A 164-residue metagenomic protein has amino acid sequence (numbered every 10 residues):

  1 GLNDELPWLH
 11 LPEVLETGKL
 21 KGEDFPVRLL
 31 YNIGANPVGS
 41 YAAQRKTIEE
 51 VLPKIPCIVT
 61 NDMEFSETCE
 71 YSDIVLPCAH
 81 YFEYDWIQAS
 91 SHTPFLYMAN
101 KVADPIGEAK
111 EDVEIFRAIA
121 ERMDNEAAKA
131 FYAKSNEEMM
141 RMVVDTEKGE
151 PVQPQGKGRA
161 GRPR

Functional and structural regions predicted by a protein language model:
G1-E70, H80-I87, K157-R164: Extended redox/cofactor-interaction regions of prokaryotic respiratory oxidoreductases
P56, L76, H80, A120 (+1 more regions): Hydrophobic/aromatic-lined pockets within catalytic cores
D73: Catalytic, metal-anchored helix/loop core of enzyme active sites in primary metabolism
A79-A103, E108: Catalytic or ion-translocation cores adjacent to nucleophile or general acid/base/metal-coordination motifs in diverse
V102-R164: N-terminal leader/propeptide and maturation segments of large enzyme subunits in energy/redox metabolism and hydrolases
